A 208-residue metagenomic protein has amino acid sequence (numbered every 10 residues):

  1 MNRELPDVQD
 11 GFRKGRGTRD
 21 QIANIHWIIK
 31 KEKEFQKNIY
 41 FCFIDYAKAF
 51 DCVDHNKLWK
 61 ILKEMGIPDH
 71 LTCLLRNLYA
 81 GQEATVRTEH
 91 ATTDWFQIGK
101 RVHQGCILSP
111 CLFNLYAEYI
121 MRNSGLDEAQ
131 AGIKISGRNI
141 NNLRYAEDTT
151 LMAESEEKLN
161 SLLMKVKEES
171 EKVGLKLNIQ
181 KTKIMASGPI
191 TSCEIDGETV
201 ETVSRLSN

Functional and structural regions predicted by a protein language model:
M1-N208: Nucleotidyl polymerases of mobile genetic elements and RNA viruses
